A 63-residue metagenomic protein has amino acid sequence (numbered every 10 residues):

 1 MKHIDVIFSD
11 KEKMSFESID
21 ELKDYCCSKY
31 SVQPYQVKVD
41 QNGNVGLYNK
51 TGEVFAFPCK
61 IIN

Functional and structural regions predicted by a protein language model:
M1-D10: Short aromatic-glycine-(Arg/Gly/Cys) micro-motifs in beta-strand/loop hairpins
S9-K11, T51-G52: Glycine-centered tight beta-turn/hairpin loop motif at sheet-sheet or coil-to-beta transitions
I19-Y35: A short, charged, amphipathic alpha-helix used as a generic interaction element across diverse proteins
V32-N63: Short, mixed-charge low-complexity intrinsically disordered segments
